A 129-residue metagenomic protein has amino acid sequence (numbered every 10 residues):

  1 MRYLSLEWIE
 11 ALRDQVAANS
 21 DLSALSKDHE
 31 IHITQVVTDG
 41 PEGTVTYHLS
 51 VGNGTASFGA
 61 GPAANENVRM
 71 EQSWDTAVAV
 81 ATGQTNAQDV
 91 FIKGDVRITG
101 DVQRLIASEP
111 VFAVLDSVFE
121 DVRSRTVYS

Functional and structural regions predicted by a protein language model:
M1-S129: Feature captures hydrophobic
